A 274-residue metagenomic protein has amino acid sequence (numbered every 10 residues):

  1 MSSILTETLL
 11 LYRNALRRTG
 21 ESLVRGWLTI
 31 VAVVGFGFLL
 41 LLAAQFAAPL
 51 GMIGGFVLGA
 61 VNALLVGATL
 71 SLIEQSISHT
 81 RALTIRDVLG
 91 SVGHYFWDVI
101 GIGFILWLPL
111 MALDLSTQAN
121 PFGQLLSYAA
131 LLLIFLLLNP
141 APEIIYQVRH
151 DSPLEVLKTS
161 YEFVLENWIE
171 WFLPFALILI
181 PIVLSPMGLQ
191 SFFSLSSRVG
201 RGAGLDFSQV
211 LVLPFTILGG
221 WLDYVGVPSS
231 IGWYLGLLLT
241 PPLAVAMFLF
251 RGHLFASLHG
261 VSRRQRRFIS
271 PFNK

Functional and structural regions predicted by a protein language model:
S3, A48-T80, T117-D151, F192-S196 (+2 more regions): Selective recognition of hydrophobic, aromatic-rich stretches within alpha-helical transmembrane segments of polytopic
S3-L40, I85-L110, L136-P186, N273-K274: Interfacial aromatic "cap" segments that immediately flank transmembrane helices in multipass membrane proteins
F36-A48, G54: Membrane-embedded alpha-helical segments in integral membrane proteins
F36-L41, I105-D114, G202-D206, G219-D223: Short charge-dense sequence patches
H79, T84-D87, R267: Feature detects tandemly repeated or modular, low-complexity segments in exposed regions of proteins across compartments
W107-F122, L179-L195: Alpha-helical transmembrane segments and their membrane-interface junctions in multi-pass membrane proteins
R266, P271-F272: Long, flexible, surface-exposed domains enriched in hydrophobic/aromatic residues that mediate membrane interaction
